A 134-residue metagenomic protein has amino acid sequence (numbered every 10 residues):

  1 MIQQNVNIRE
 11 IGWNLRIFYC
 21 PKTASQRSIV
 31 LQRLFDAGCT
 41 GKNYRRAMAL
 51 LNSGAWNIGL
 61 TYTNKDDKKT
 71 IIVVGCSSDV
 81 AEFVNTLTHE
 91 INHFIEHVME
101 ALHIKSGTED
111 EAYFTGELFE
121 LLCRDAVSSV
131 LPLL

Functional and structural regions predicted by a protein language model:
M1-L31, T70, E100-A101: N-terminal low-structure segments adjacent to metalloprotease catalytic domains across cellular compartments
I8, F18, V30, L34 (+4 more regions): Extended hydrophobic/Leu-rich segments
A37-A81, F94: Active-site scaffold of zinc-dependent metalloenzymes
M48-G54, L102-S106, G116: Short C-terminal domain-edge/linker segments immediately following a structured domain
A81-N85, A101: Alpha-helical hydrophobic/aromatic positions enriched in membrane-embedded helices and signal peptides
N85-H97: Active-site recognition of the HExxH zinc-binding catalytic motif
E96-M99, R124: Charged/polar positions within long, soluble alpha-helices
K105-L134: Post-HExxH zinc-binding segment in Zn-dependent metallohydrolases
